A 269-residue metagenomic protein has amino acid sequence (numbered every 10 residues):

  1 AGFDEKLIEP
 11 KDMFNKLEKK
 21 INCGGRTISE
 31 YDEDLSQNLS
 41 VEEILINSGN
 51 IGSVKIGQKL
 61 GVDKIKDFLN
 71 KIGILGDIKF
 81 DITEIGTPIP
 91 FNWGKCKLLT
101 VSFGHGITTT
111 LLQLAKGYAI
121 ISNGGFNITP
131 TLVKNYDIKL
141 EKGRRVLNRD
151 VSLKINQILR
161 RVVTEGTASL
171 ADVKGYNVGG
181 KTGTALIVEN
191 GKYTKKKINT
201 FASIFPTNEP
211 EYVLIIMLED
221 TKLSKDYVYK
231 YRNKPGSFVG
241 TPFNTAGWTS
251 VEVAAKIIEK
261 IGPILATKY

Functional and structural regions predicted by a protein language model:
A1-K234, A246: Beta-lactam-recognizing serine transpeptidase/beta-lactamase-like catalytic domain environment
K139, P235-Y269: Short, gly/Ser/Thr-rich active-site loops of penicillin-recognizing serine hydrolases
